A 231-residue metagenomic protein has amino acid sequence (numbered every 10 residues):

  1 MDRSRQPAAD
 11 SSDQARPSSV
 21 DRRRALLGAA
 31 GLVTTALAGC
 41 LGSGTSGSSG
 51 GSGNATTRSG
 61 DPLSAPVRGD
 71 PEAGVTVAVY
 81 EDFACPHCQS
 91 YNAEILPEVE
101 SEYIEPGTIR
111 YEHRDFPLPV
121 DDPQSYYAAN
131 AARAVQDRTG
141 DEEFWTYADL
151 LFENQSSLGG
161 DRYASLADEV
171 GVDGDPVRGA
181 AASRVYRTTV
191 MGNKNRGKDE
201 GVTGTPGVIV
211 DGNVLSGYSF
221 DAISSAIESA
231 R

Functional and structural regions predicted by a protein language model:
M1-P66: Haloarchaeal acidic low-complexity proteome signature biased toward cell-envelope/secretome components but also
D2-V20, R24, E169-R231: C-terminal cap of thioredoxin/glutaredoxin-like
T34, V79-D82, V202: Processing junctions and N-termini across compartments
P62-L63, E72-G74, A128, G204-T205: A structure-centric signal for secondary-structure junctions around beta-strands
V67-F83: N-terminal pre-triad scaffold of radical SAM enzymes
A78-V79, R110-H113, I209: Structural recognition of the beta-strand scaffold that forms the well-ordered cores of secreted hydrolase catalytic
F83-A84, Q89-A164, T203: Structural alpha/beta surface segment adjacent to cysteine/selenocysteine redox centers across thiol/disulfide enzymes
